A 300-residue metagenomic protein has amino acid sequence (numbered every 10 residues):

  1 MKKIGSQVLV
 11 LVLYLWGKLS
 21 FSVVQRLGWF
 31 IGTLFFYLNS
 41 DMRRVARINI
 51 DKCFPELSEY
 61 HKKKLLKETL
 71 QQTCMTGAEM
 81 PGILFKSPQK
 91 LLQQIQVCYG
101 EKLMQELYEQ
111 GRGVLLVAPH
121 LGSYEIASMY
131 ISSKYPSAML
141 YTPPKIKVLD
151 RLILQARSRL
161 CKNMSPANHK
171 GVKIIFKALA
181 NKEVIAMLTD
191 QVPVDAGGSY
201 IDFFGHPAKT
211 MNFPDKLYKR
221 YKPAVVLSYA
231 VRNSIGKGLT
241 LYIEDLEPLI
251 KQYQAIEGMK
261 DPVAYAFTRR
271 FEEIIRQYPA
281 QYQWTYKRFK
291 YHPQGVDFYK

Functional and structural regions predicted by a protein language model:
M1-A118, L152, C161: Membrane-anchoring hydrophobic helices of lipid-metabolizing enzymes
G5, N39, H120, I146 (+2 more regions): Charged, low-complexity surface patches
I31-T33, P88-Q89, S137-M139, L160 (+2 more regions): A short, structure-level motif marking secondary-structure boundaries and short turns
L38, K63-K67, E106-E109, S133-P136 (+1 more regions): Non-catalytic C-terminal accessory region of glycerolipid acyltransferases and related lyso-lipid remodeling enzymes
I50, R157, L217-Y218: Structural element of the ATP-grasp superfamily
Q110-H169, V192-D202: Catalytic core of membrane glycerolipid acyltransferases/transacylases, capturing the structured, soluble-facing
